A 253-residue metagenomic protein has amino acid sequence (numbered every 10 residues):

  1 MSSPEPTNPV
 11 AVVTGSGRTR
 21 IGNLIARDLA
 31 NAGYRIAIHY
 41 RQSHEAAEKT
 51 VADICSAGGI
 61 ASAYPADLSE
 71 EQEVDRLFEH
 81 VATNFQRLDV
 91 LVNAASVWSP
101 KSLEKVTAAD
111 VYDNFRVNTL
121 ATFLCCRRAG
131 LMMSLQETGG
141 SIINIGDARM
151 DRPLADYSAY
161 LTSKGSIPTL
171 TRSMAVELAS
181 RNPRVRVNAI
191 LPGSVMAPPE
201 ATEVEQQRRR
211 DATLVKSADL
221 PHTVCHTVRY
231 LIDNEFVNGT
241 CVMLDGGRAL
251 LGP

Functional and structural regions predicted by a protein language model:
S3-A37: Canonical Rossmann dinucleotide-binding motif of NAD(H)/NADP(H)-dependent dehydrogenases/reductases, specifically
G15, R20, S141-S166, T171-S180 (+1 more regions): Catalytic loop of short-chain dehydrogenase/reductase
R87, L178-V195, V237-L244: Conserved Rossmann-fold SDR core element
A94-P100, G247: Conserved NAD(P)H cofactor-binding loop of Rossmann-fold oxidoreductase domains
S102-L103, D110-Y112, R209: Substrate-binding pocket helix/loop in short-chain dehydrogenase/reductase
C126-R127, R172: A short, exposed helix-loop element centered on a Lys and neighboring polar residues
R181, L220-L244, A249: C-terminal substrate-recognition "lid" of short-chain dehydrogenase/reductases
